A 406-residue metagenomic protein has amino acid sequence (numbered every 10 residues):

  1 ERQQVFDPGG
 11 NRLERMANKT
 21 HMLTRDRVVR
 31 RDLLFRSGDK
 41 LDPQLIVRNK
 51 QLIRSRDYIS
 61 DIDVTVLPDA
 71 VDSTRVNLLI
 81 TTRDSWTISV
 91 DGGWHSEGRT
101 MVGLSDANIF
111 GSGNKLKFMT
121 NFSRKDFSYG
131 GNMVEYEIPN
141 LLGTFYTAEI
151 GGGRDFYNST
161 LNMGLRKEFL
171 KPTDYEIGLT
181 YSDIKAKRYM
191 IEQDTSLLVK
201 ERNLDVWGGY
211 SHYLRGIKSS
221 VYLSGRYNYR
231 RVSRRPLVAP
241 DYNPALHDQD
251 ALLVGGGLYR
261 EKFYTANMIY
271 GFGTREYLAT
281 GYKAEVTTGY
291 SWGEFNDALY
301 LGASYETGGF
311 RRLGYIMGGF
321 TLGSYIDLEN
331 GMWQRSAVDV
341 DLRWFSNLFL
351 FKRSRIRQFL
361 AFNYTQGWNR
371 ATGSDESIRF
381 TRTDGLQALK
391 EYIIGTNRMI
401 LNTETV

Functional and structural regions predicted by a protein language model:
E1-G103, M119-N121, M133-E135, G152 (+2 more regions): Periplasmic polypeptide-binding modules associated with outer-membrane biogenesis and secretion
L33-F35, Y290, L322-S324: Short, histidine-centered active-site or binding-site loop motifs used for metal coordination, general acid-base
S55, T288-G289: Hydrophobic/aromatic-rich, well-ordered segments within soluble, folded domains that form packed cores
L79, R83-T265, G273, Y277-E285 (+2 more regions): Gram-negative/organellar outer-membrane beta-barrel architecture
A298-Y300, Y305: Hard-cation-handling environments
R398-V406: Solvent-exposed beta-strand/coil patches in large extracellular/periplasmic or lumenal scaffold regions
